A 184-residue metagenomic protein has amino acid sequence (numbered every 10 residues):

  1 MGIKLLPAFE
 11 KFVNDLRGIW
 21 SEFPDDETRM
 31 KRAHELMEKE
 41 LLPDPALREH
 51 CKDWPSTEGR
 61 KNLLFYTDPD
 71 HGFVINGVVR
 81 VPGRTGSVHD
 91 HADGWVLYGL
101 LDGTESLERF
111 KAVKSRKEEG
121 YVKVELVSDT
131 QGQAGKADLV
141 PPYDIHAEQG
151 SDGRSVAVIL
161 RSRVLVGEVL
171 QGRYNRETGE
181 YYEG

Functional and structural regions predicted by a protein language model:
M1-A46: N-terminal leader/capping segments at the start of a protein or of a new domain
W54-P82: A short glycine-rich, His/Asp/Glu-containing loop-to-beta-strand
T67-F73, R84-L97: A short beta-loop-beta micro-motif enriched in histidine and acidic residues
G77-H91, Q131, P141-D144: Conserved short histidine dyad/triad with adjacent acidic residue
P82, D93-A112: Glycine- and acidic-residue-biased ligand/ion/polar-headgroup-sensing regions
L97, D152-V169: A short hydrophobic beta-strand segment most commonly corresponding to one strand of the jelly-roll/cupin
L97, K111-G150: Short acidic-glycine-tyrosine-enriched beta hairpin
R173-G184: Long hydrophobic alpha-helical segments typical of transmembrane helices together with their membrane-interfacial
